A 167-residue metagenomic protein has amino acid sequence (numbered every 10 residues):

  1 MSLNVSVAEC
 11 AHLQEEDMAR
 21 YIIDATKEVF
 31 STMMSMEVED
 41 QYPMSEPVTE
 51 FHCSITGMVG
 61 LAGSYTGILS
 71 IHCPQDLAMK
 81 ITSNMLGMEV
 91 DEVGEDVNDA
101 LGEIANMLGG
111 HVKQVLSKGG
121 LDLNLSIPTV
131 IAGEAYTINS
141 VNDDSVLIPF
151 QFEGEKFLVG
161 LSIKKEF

Functional and structural regions predicted by a protein language model:
M1-F167: N-terminal auxiliary interaction/assembly segments of multi-subunit proteins
